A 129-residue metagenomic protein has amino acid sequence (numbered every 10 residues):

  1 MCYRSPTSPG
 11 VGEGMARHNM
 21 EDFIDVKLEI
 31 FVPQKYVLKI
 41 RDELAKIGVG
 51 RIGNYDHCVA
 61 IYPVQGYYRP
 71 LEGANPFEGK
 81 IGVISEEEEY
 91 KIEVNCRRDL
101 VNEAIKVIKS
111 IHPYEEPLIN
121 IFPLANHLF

Functional and structural regions predicted by a protein language model:
M1-F129: Hydrophobic structural segments
